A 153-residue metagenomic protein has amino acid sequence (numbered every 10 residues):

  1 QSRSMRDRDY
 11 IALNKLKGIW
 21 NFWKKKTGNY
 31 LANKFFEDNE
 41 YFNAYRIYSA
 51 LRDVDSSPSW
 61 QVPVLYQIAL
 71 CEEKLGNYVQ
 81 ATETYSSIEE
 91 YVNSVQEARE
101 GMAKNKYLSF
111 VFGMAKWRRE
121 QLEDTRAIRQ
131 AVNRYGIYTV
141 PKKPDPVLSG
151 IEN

Functional and structural regions predicted by a protein language model:
Q1-N153: Acidic, polar-rich low-complexity tracts and alpha-helical solenoid repeat scaffolds
